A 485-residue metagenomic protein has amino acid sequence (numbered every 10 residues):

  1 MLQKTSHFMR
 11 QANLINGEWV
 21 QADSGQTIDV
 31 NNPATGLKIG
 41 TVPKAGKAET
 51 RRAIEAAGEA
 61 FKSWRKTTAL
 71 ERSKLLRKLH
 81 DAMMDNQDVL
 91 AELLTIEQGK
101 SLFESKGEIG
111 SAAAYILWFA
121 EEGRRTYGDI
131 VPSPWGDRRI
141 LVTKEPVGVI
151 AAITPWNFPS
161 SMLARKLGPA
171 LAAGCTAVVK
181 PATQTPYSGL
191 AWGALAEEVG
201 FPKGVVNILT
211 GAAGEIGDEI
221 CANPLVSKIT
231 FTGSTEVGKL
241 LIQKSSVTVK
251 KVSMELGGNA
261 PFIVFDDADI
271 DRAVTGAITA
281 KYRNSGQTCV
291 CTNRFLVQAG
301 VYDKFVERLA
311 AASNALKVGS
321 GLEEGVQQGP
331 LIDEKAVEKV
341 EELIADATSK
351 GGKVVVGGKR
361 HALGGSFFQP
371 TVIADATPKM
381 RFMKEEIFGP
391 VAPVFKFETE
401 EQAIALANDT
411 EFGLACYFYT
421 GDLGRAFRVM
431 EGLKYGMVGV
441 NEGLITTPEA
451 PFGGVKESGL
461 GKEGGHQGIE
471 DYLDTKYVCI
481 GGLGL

Functional and structural regions predicted by a protein language model:
M1-A34: Hydrophobic face of amphipathic alpha-helices that form TPR/SEL1-like repeat modules and related alpha-solenoid
T35-T41, V226, I263, K317-V318 (+4 more regions): Conserved C-terminal structural/oligomerization subdomain of aldehyde/semialdehyde dehydrogenase
G36, R72, L94, I116 (+10 more regions): Residue-level signal for inorganic ion chemistry
K38-A45, E59-K66, A152, F262-F265 (+5 more regions): Short, well-ordered beta-strand elements within core beta-sheets of diverse protein domains
I39-T126, D137: Glycine-rich loop-to-alpha-helix module at the N-terminal edge of alpha/beta enzyme cores
M84, G128-R272, F397: Rossmann-like NAD(P) dinucleotide-binding subdomain of oxidoreductase/dehydrogenase enzymes
T176-V178, V354, M437: A short hydrophobic/small-residue beta-strand
E236-T377, V440: ALDH superfamily catalytic-core signature
